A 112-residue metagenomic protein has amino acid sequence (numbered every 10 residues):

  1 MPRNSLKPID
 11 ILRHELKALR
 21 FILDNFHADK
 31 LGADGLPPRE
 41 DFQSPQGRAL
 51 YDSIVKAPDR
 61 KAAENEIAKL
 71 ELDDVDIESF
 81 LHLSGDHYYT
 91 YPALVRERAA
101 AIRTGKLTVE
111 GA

Functional and structural regions predicted by a protein language model:
M1-K56, P92: Non-catalytic protein-protein interaction segments used by genome-maintenance enzymes to assemble and couple activities
V55-A112: Bacterial replisome coupling helices
